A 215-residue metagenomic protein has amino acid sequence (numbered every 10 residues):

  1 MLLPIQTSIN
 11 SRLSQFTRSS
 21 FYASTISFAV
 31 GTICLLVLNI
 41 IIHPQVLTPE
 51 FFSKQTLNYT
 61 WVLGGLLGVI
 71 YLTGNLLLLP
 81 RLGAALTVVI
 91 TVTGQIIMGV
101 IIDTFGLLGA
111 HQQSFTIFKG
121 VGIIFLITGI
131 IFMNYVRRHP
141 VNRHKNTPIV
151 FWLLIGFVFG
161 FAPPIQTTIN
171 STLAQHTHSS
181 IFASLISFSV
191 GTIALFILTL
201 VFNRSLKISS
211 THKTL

Functional and structural regions predicted by a protein language model:
M1, I5, I9-Q15, F21-T25 (+8 more regions): Membrane-interface interhelical linkers
M1-I5, I33, L66, T93 (+5 more regions): Hydrophobic/aromatic residues within the transmembrane alpha-helices of Major Facilitator Superfamily
I5, I9, V37, I70 (+2 more regions): Residue positions within transmembrane alpha-helices of multi-pass solute transporters
Y22-S27, G74-V100, L185-I186: Helix-helix packing/entry segments at the starts of transmembrane helices
T60-L76, L215: Short, solvent-exposed interaction modules
T91, I97-I117: C-terminal transmembrane-helix exit sites in multi-pass transporters
F115-V136: Hydrophobic transmembrane alpha-helices of multi-pass small-molecule transport proteins
F159, P163-S171, Q175: Extracytoplasmic gate region of multi-pass secondary transporters
